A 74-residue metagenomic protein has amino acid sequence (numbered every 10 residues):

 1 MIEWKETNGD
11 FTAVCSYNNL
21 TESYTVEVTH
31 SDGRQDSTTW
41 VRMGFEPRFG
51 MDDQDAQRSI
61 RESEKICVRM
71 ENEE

Functional and structural regions predicted by a protein language model:
M1-V14, N19, R34-P47: Negatively charged, low-complexity tracts enriched in Asp/Glu with abundant Ser/Thr
T21-T25: Short, surface-exposed coil-to-beta transition loops
V28-H30: Residue-level signal for short segments within beta-strands and strand-turn junctions of well-structured beta-sheet
R34-E74: Mixed-charge, Lys/Arg-enriched low-complexity segments
